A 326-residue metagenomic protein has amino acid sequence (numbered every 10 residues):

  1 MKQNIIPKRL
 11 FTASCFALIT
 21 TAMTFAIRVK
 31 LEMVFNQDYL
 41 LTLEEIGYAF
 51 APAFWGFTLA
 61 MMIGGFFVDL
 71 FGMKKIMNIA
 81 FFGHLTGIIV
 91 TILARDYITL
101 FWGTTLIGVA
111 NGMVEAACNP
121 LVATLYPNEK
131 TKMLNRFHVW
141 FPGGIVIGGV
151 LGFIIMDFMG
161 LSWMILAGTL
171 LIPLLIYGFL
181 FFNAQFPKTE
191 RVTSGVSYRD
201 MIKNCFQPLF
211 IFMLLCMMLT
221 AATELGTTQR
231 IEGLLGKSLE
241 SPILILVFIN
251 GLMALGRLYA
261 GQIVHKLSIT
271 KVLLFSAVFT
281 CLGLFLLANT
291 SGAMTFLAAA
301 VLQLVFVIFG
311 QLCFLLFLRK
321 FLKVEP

Functional and structural regions predicted by a protein language model:
R9-L43, N119, L225-E232: Extracytoplasmic
R28-V29, C205-L255: Extracytoplasmic gate region of multi-pass secondary transporters
L40, G72, L93-I98, P127 (+2 more regions): Helix-breaking motifs and short loop linkers at transmembrane-helix boundaries and internal kinks in secondary membrane
L59-I98: Conserved MFS/SLC helix-loop-helix module at the cytosolic interface between two early adjacent transmembrane helices
G103-V139: Cytoplasmic helix-loop-helix junction between adjacent transmembrane helices in 12-TM secondary transporters
M113-Y126, I308-K323: Intracellular juxtamembrane helix-capping segments at the cytosolic ends of symmetry-related transmembrane helices
N128-E129, M133-T189: Helix-loop-helix hairpin linking two adjacent transmembrane segments in secondary transporters
L267-F314: C-terminal transmembrane helical hairpin of 12-TM major facilitator-type secondary transporters
